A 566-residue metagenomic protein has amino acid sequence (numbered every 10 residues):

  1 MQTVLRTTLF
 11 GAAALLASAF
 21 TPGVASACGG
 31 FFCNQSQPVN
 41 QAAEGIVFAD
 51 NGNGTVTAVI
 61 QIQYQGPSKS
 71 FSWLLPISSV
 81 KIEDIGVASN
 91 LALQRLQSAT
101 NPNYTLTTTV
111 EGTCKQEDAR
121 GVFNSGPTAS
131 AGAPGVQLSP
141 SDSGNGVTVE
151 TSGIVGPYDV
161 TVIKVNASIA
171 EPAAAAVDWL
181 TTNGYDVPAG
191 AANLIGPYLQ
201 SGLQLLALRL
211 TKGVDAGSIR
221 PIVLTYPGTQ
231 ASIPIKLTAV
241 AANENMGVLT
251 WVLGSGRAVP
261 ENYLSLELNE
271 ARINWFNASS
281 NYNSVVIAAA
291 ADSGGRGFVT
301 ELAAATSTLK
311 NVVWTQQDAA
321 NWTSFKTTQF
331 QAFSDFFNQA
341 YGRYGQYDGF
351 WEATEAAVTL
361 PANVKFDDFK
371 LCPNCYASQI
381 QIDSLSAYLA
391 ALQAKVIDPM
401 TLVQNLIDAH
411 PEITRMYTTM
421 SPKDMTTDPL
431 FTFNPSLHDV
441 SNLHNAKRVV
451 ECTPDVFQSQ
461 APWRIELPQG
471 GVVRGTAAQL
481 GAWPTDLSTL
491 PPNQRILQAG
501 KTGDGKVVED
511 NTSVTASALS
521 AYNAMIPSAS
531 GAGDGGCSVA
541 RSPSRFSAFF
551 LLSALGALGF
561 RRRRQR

Functional and structural regions predicted by a protein language model:
M1-A12, S542-S547, Q565-R566: Bacterial N-terminal signal peptides that target proteins for export
A14-L15, A25: Cleavable N-terminal signal peptides
F20-A27: Sec/Tat signal peptide C-region and signal peptidase I cleavage site
F31-N40, D186-G531: Accessory, solvent-exposed terminal regions and/or long lumenal/extracellular loops of proteins
A42-T113, P172-G202: Surface-exposed, glycine/proline- and aromatic-rich loop segments on solvent-exposed faces across compartments
V87-V155, A170, E355-P361, K365 (+6 more regions): A cross-kingdom signal targeting lumenal/periplasmic-facing segments of multi-pass membrane and secretory-pathway
A532-F546: Extracellular Ser/Thr-rich, low-complexity/disordered mucin-like segments
F546-R563: A cross-kingdom C-terminal cell-surface attachment/processing module
